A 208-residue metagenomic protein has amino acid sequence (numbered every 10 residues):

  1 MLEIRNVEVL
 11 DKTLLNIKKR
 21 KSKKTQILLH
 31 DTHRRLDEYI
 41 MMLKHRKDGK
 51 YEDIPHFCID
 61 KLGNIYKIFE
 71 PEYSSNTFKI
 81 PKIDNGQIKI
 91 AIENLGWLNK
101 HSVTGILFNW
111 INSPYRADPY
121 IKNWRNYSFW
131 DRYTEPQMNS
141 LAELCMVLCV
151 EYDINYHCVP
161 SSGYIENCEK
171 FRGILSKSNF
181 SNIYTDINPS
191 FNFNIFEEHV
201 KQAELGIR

Functional and structural regions predicted by a protein language model:
M1-G86: N-terminal catalytic cores of peptidoglycan-degrading enzymes
E3-R5, R20-K21, K100-R208: Basic/polar, cationic surfaces and motifs that engage anionic cell-wall and phosphate/carboxylate ligands
R35, G96-L98, N182: Feature marks short, surface-exposed loop/turn motifs that line or immediately flank catalytic pockets and channel
K67, L98-N99: Short small-residue beta-strand/loop micro-motif enriched in glycine and branched aliphatics
F78-I88, G105-N112: A basic- and aromatic-enriched beta-loop-alpha substructure that forms the phosphate/nucleotide- and DNA/RNA-contacting
I90-L95: Short loop/turn segments at strand-loop or loop-helix junctions that form parts of catalytic or ligand-binding pockets
